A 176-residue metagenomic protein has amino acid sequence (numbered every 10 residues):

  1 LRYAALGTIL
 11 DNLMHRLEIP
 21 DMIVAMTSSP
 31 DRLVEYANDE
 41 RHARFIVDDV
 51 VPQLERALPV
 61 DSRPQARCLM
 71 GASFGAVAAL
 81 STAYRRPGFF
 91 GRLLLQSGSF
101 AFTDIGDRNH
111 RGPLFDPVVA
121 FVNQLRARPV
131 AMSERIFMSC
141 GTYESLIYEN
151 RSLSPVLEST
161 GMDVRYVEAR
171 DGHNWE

Functional and structural regions predicted by a protein language model:
L1-E176: Non-catalytic cap/lid and distal C-terminal segments of serine-dependent acyl enzymes
